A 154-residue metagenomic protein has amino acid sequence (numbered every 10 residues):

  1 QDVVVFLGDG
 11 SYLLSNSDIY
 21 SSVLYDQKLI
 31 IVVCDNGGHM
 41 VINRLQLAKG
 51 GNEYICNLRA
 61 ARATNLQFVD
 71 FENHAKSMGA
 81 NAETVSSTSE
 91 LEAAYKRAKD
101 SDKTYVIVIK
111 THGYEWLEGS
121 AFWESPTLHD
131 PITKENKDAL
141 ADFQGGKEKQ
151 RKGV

Functional and structural regions predicted by a protein language model:
Q1-V154: Thiamine diphosphate
